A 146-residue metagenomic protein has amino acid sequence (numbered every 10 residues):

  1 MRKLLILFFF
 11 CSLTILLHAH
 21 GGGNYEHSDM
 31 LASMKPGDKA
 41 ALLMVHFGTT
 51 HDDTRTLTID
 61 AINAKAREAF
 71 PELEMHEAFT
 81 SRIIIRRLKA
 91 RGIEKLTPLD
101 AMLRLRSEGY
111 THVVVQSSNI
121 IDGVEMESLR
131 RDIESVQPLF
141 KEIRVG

Functional and structural regions predicted by a protein language model:
M1-L4: Positively charged n-region of N-terminal signal peptides that target proteins for export
L7-I15: Bacterial N-terminal signal peptides
H20-G146: Extended amphipathic ligand-handling, pore-lining, and cofactor/metal-binding catalytic surfaces
